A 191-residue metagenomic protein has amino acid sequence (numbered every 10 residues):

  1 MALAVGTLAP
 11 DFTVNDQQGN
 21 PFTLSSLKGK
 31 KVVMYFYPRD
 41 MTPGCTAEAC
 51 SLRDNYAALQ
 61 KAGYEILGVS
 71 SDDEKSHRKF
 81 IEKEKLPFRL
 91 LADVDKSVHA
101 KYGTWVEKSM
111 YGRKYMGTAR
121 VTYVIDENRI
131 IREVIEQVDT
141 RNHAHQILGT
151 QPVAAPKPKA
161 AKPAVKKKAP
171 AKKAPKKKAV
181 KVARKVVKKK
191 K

Functional and structural regions predicted by a protein language model:
M1-K168, K172-K173, K178, R184-K191: Chalcogenol-based redox active-site neighborhoods
